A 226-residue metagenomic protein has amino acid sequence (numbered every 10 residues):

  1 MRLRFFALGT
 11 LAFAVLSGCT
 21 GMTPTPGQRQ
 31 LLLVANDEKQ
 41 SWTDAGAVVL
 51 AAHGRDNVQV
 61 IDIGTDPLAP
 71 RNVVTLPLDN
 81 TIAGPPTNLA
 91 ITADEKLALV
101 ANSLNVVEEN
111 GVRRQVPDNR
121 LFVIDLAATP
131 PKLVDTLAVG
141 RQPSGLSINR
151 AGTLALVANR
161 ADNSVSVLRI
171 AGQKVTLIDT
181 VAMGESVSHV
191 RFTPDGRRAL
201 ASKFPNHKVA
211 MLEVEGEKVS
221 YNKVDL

Functional and structural regions predicted by a protein language model:
M1-R4: Positively charged n-region of N-terminal signal peptides that target proteins for export
A7-G18: Bacterial N-terminal signal peptides
C19-L226: Predominantly soluble domains enriched in secretory-pathway, periplasmic, or organellar proteins
